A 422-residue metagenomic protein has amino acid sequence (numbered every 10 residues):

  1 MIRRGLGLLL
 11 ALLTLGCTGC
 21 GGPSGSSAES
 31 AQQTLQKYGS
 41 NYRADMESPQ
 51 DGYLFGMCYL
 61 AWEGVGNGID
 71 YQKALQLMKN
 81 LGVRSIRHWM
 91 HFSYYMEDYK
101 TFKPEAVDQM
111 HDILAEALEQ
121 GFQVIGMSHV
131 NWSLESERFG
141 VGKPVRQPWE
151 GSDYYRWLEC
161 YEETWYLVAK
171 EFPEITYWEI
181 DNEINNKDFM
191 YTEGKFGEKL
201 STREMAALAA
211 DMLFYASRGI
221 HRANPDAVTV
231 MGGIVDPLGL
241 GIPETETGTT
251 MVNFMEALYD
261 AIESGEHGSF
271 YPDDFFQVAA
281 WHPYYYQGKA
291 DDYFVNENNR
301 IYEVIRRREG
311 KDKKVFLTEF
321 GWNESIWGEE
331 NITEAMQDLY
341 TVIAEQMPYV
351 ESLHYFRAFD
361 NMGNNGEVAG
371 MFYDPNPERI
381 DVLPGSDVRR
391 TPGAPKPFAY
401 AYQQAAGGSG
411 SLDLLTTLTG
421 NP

Functional and structural regions predicted by a protein language model:
G16-G19: C-terminal motif of bacterial Sec signal peptides marking the signal peptidase cleavage site
S26-S85, K100, A115, E119 (+1 more regions): N-terminal carbohydrate-binding accessory modules
G39-N41, F189, K195-E198, R203 (+2 more regions): Aromatic-rich peripheral "rim/lid" segments of glycoside hydrolase catalytic domains that contact and position glycan
Y53-C58, I86-H88, V124-S128, W178-I180 (+4 more regions): Hydrophobic faces of well-ordered beta-strands that scaffold small-molecule active sites in alpha/beta enzyme cores
C58-Y71, H91-D108, S133-E135, N185-D188 (+4 more regions): Acidic-and-aromatic substrate-binding clefts and catalytic sites of carbohydrate-active enzymes
G64-M78, E159-V168, M251-H267, E334-V342: Short, acidic/polar
L81-F102, V107-E244: Substrate-binding cleft and catalytic face of glycoside hydrolase catalytic domains, especially the flexible beta-alpha
E204-T333, M371: Noncatalytic carbohydrate-binding groove/subsite architecture in carbohydrate-active enzymes
